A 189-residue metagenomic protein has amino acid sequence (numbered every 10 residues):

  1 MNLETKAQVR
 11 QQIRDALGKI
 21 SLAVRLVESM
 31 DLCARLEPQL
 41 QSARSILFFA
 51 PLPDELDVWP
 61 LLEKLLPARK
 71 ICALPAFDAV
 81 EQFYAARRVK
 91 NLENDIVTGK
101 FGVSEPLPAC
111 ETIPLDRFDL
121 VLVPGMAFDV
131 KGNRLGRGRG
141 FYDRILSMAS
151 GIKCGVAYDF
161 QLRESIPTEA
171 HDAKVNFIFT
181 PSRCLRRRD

Functional and structural regions predicted by a protein language model:
M1-R117: N-terminal active-site beta-alpha-beta segment that forms phosphate/nucleotide-binding and substrate-recognition loops
V80-D189: Conserved phosphate- and dinucleotide-binding cores of soluble alpha/beta proteins, encompassing both enzyme active
